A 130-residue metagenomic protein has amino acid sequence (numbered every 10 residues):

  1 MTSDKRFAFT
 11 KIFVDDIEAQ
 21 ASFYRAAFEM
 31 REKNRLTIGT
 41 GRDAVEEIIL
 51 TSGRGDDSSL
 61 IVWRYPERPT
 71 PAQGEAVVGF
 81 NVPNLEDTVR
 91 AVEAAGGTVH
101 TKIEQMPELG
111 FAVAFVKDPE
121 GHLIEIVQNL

Functional and structural regions predicted by a protein language model:
M1-A21, E75-V78, L130: N-terminal beta-strand motif that seeds the catalytic metal site of vicinal oxygen chelate
K11-D57: Core segments of cupin and vicinal oxygen chelate
D16-E18, Q73-L123: Vicinal oxygen chelate
R31-K33, W63, H100, E104: Conserved positions in beta-strands of structured domains
N34, W63-E67, N129-L130: Acetyl-CoA-dependent GNAT
L50-G55, V116-P119, N129: Active-site beta-strand termini and strand-to-loop segments that position acidic
L60-W63, F115, E125: Conserved beta-strand in the GNAT
